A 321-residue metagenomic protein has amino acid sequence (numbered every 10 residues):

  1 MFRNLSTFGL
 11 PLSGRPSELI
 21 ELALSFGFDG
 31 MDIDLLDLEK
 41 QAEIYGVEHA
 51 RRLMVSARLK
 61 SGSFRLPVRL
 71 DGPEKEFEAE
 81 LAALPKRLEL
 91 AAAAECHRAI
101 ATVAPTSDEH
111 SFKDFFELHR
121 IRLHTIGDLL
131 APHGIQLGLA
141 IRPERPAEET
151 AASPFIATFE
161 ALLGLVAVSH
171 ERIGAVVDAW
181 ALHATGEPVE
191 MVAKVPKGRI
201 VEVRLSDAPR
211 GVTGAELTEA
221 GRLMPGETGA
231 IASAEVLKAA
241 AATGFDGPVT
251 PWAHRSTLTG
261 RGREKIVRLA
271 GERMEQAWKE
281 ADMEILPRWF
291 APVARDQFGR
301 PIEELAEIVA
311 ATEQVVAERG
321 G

Functional and structural regions predicted by a protein language model:
M1-F2, L12-G27, E95, F159-V177 (+1 more regions): Histidine-acidic metal/acid-base catalytic patches
M1-F8, K60-D71, V212-E219: N-terminal small/glycine-rich loop or linker at the start of catalytic domains across soluble metabolic enzymes
R3-T7, M31-I33, S61-L66, A99-A101 (+4 more regions): Hydrophobic faces of well-ordered beta-strands that scaffold small-molecule active sites in alpha/beta enzyme cores
F8-L10, D34-L38, L66-R69, A104-T106 (+4 more regions): Active-site beta-loop-alpha junctions enriched in small/polar residues
S17, V55-S56, P73-G174, A184 (+3 more regions): Active-site acidic/histidine proton-transfer and metal-coordination neighborhood in alpha/beta enzyme cores
I20-E21, I44-A57, A83-A93, R120-L129 (+2 more regions): Short amphipathic alpha-helices and their capping/turn segments at secondary-structure boundaries
L22, F26-A42, R65-V68: N-terminal substrate-binding region of glycoside hydrolase catalytic domains
D32-V55, T106-S111: Glycine-rich, proline-tolerant flexible connector loops at the mouths of alpha/beta enzymes
